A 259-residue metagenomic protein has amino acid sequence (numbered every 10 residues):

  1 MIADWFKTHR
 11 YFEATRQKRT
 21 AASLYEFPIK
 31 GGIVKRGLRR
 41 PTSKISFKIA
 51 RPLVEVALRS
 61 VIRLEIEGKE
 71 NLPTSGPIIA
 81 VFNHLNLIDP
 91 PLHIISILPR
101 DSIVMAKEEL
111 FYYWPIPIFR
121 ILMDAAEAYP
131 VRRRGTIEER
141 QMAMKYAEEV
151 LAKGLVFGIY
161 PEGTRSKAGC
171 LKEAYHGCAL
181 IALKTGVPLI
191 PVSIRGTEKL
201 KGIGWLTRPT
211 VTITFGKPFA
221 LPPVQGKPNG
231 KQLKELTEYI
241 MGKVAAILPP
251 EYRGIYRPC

Functional and structural regions predicted by a protein language model:
I2-S46, Q141-C259: Non-catalytic C-terminal accessory region of glycerolipid acyltransferases and related lyso-lipid remodeling enzymes
E13-G68, T74, P117-A126: A transmembrane-helix-recognition feature enriched in membrane-embedded lipid enzymes and envelope glyco-/phospholipid
P52, L64-K69, P90-P91, I116 (+3 more regions): A generic local structural motif
L53-E55, A125-R134, P161-T164: Short, basic, glycine/proline-bearing loop/turn elements
E55-V61, A80-F82, R133-E138, A168: Short, flexible loop segments at the rims of nucleotide/cofactor-binding pockets, characterized by
L58, L98, D124, L151 (+1 more regions): Anion (oxyanion) recognition and catalysis
R59-E67, E138-Q141, R195-T197: Short gly/ser/thr-rich secondary-structure transition/capping motifs
T74-T136: Catalytic core of membrane glycerolipid acyltransferases/transacylases, capturing the structured, soluble-facing
